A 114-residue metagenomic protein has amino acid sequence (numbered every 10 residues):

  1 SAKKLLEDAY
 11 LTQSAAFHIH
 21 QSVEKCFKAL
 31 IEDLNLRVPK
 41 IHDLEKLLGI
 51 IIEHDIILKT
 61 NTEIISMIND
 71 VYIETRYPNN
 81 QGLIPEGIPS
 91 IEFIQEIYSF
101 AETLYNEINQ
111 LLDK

Functional and structural regions predicted by a protein language model:
S1-K114: Terminal alpha-helical segments
